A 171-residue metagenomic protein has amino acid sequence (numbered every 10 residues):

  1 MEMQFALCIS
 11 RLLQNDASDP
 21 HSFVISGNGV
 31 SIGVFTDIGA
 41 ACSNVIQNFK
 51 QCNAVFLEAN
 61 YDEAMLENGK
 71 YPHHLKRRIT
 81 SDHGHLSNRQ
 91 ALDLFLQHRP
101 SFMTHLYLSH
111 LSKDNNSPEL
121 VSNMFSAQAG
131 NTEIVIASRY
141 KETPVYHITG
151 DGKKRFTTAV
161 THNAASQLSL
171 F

Functional and structural regions predicted by a protein language model:
M1-Q51, V145-T149, K154-F171: Core dinuclear metal-dependent hydrolase active-site scaffold
S43-S138: Cap/insert and terminal regions of metallo-dependent hydrolase folds
A137-V145: A short, charged, Gly/Pro-tolerant segment at domain boundaries
